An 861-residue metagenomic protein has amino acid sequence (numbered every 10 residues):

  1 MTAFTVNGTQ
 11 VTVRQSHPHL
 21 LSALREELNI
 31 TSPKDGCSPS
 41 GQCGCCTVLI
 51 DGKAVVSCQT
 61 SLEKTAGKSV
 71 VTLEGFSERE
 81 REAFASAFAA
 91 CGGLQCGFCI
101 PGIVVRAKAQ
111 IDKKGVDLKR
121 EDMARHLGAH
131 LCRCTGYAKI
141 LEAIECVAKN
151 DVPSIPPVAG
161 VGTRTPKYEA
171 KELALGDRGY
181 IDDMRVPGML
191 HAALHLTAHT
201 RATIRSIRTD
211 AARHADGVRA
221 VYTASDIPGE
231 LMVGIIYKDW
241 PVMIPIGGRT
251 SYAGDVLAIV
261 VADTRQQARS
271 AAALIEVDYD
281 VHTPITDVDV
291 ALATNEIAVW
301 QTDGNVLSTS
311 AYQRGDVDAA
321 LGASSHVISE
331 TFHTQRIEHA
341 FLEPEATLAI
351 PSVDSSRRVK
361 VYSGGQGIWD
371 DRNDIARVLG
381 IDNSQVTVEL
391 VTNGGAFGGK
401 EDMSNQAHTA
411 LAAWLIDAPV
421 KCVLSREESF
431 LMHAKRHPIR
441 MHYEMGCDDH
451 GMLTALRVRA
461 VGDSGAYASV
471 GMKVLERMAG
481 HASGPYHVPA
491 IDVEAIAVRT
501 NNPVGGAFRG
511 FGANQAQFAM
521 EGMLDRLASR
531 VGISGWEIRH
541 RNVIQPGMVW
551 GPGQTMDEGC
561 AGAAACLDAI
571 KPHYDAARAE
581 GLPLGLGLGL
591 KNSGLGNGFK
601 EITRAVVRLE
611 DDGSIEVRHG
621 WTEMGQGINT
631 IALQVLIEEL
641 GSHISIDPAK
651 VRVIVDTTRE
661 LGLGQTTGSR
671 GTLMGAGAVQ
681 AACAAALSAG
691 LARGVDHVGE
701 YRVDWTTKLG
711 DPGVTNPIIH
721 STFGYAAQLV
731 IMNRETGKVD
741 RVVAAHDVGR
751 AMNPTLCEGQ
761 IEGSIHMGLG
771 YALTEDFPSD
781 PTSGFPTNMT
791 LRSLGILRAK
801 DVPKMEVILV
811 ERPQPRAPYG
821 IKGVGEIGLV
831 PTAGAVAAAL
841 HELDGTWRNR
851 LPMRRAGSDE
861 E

Functional and structural regions predicted by a protein language model:
M1, H126-I181, P552, A564 (+7 more regions): Intrinsic disorder at enzyme termini
M1-V158, N597: Signature of N-terminal electron-transfer/Fe-S-associated modules in redox systems
G92, T163, E169-L175, G304-T347 (+3 more regions): Glycine-rich loop/linker segments at domain edges
A148-G304, V327, L415: Flexible, low-hydrophobicity surface segments
E172, R178, A346-P351, R440-D449 (+6 more regions): Short beta-strand elements
A224-S225, G380-Q385, L415-V420, D449 (+2 more regions): C-terminal catalytic domains of large/alpha subunits in multi-subunit enzymes
V256, A262-T264, A418-G465, G677-H697: Phosphate/diphosphate-binding loops
A293-L379, V543-S614, Q634, H697-I718 (+2 more regions): Helix-loop-helix junctions that connect adjacent transmembrane helices in secondary transporters/permeases, recognized
